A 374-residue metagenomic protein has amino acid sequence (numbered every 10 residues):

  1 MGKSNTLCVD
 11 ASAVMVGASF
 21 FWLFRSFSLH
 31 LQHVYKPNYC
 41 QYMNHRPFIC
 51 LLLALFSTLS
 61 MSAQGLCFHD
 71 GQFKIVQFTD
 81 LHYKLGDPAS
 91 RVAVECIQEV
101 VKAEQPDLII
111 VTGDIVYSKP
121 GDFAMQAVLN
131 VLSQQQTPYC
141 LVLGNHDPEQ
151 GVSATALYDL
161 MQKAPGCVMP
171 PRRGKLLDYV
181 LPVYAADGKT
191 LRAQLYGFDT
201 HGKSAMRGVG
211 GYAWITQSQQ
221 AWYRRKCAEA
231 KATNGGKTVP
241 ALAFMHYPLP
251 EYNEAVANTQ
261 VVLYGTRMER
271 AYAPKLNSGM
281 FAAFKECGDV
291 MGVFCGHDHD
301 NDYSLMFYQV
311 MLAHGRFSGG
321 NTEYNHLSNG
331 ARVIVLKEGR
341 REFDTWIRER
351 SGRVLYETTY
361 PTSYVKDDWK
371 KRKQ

Functional and structural regions predicted by a protein language model:
S4-F21, Y39-Q41: Positively charged N-terminal leader segments that act as targeting/secretion signals
C50-T58: Bacterial N-terminal signal peptides
S62-A127: N-terminal active-site segment of His-dependent metallophosphoesterases
Q72-L85, R192-G202, F244, M311-F317: Active-site-proximal beta-strand elements of phosphoester/diester hydrolases
F78, V180-A185, K189, L195 (+2 more regions): Binuclear metal-dependent phosphoesterase catalytic core
K84-G86, Y117-P120, L141-S153, K203-M206 (+3 more regions): Active-site environment of divalent metal-dependent phosphoester hydrolases
Q105-D107, Q194-G197, V209-D302, D368-K373: His/acidic metal-ligating clusters that form di-metal
Q126-G236, R332-K337: Extended active-site neighborhood of metal-dependent phosphoesterases/phosphodiesterases
